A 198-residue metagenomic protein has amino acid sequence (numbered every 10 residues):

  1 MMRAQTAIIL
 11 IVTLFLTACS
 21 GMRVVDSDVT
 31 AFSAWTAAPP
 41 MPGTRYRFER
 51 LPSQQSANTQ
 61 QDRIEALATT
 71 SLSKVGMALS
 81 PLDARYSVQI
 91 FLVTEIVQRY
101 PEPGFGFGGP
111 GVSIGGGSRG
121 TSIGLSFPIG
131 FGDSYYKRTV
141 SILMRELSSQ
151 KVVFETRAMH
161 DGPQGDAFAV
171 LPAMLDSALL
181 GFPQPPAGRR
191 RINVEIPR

Functional and structural regions predicted by a protein language model:
M1-I8: Bacterial N-terminal signal peptides that target proteins for export
F15-A18: C-terminal motif of bacterial Sec signal peptides marking the signal peptidase cleavage site
S20-A37, G132-R198: C-terminal/domain-edge helix-coil "capping" segments
W35-P40, S80: Short boundary motifs at domain starts and secondary-structure transition points
G43-V97: N-terminal segment of the mature soluble domain
I64, E102-G106, T156-R157: "Short basic amphipathic alpha-helical interaction patches in structured regions
I90-S149: Surface-exposed short loop/turn segments
